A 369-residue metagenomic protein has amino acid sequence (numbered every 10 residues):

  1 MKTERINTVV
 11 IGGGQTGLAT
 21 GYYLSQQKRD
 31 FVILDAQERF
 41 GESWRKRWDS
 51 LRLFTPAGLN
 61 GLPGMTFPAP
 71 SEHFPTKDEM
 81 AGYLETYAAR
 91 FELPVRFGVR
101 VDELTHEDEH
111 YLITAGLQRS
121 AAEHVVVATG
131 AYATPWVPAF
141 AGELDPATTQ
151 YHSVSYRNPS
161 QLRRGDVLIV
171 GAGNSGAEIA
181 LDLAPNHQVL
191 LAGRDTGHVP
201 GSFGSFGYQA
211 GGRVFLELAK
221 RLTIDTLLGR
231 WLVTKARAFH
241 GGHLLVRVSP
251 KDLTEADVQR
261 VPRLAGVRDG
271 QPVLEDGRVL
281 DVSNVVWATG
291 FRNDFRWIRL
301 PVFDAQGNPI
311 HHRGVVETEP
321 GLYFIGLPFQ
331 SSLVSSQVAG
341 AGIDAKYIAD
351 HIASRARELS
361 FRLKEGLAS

Functional and structural regions predicted by a protein language model:
K2-G13, L18-Q37, G41-S43, E72-S369: Flavin (primarily FAD) cofactor-binding/catalytic cores of flavoenzymes
R39-G64: Redox-cofactor-proximal catalytic regions of oxidoreductases
L62-T66, G326-P328: A short small-residue
T66-E72: A short acidic, helix-capping loop that chelates divalent metal ions and anchors anionic groups
